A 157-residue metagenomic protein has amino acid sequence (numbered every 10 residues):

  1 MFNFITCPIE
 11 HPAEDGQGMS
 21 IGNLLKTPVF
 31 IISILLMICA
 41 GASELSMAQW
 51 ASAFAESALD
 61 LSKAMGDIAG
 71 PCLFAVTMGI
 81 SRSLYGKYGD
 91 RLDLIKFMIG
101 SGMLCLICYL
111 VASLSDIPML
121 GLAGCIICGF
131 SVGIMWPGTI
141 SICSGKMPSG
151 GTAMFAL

Functional and structural regions predicted by a protein language model:
M1-E14: C-terminal membrane-cytosol helix-exit motif in multi-pass small-molecule transporters
T27-I80: Extracytoplasmic gate region of multi-pass secondary transporters
S81-D93: Helix-to-loop junctions at the C-terminal end of transmembrane segments in multipass secondary transporters
D93, L114-D116, P148: Helix-breaking motifs and short loop linkers at transmembrane-helix boundaries and internal kinks in secondary membrane
K96-V111: Structural signature of the two symmetry-related core transmembrane helices
S113-G124: Helix-loop junctions at membrane interfaces in 12-TM secondary transporters
G133-P148: Intracellular juxtamembrane helix-capping segments at the cytosolic ends of symmetry-related transmembrane helices
S149-L157: A late C-terminal transmembrane helix in Major Facilitator Superfamily
